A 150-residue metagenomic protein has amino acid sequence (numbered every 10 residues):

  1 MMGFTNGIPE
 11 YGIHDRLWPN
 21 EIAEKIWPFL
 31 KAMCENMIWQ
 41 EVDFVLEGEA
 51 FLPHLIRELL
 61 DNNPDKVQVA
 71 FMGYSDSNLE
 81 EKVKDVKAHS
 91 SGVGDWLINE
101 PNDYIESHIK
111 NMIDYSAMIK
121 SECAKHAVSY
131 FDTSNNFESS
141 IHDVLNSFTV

Functional and structural regions predicted by a protein language model:
M1-L46: Conserved nucleotide-sensing/catalytic segment adjacent to the nucleotide-binding pocket in NTP-handling enzymes
M33, I56, I119: Aromatic/hydrophobic pocket-lining residues that form π-stacking "cages" and hydrophobic walls in ligand
I38, N63, A124: Anion (oxyanion) recognition and catalysis
E41-E58, S129-Y130: Helical/strand "switch-coupling" subdomains that flank nucleotide/phosphate-binding cores, especially in P-loop NTPases
A50-L52, Y74-E80, F137-E138: Conserved nucleotide-binding/hydrolysis micro-motifs of P-loop NTPases
R57-D65, L145-T149: Short, surface-exposed basic-aromatic patches at helix termini and helix-loop junctions that form
P64-Y115: A glycine- and Lys/Arg-enriched "phosphate-lid" helix/loop adjacent to the NTP-binding pocket of small-molecule kinases
D114-V150: NTP-dependent small-molecule kinase module
